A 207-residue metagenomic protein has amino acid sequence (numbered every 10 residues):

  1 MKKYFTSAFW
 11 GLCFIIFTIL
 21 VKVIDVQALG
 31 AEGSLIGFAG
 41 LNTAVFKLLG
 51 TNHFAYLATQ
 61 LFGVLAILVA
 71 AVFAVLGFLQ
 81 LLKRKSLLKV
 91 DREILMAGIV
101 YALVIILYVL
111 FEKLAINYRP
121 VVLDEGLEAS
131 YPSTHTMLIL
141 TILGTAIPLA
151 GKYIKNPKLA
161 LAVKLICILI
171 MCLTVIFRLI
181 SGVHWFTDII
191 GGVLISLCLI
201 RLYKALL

Functional and structural regions predicted by a protein language model:
M1-V69, E112-L123: N-terminal transmembrane-helix/juxtamembrane module of multi-pass inner/ER membrane proteins
K3-T6, V21-K22, L123-L207: Membrane-embedded catalytic cores of phosphoryl/pyrophosphoryl-handling enzymes
Y4, H53-G63, D91-M96, P157-K164 (+1 more regions): Membrane-water interface of alpha-helical transmembrane segments
A8, L12-I16, L95-L110, T141-T145 (+3 more regions): Hydrophobic, lipid-facing residues on alpha-helical transmembrane segments of integral membrane proteins
L12, L65-V75, I99, L103-L107 (+2 more regions): Lipid-exposed faces of alpha-helical membrane segments in multi-pass integral membrane proteins
F17, V45-F46, F78, L107 (+4 more regions): Alpha-helical membrane-inserting segments
L29-G30, F78-L161: Membrane-interface loops
N52-T59, K85, K89, E93 (+3 more regions): Membrane-helix interfacial "entry" motifs
